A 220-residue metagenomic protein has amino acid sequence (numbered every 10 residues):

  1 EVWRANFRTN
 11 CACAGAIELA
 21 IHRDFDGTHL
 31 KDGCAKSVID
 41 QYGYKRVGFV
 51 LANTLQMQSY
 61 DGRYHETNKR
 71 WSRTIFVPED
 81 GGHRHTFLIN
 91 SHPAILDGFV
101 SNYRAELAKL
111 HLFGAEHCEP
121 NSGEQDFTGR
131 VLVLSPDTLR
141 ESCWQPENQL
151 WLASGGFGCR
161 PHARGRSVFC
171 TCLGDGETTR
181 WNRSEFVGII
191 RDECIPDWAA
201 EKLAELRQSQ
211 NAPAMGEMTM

Functional and structural regions predicted by a protein language model:
E1-T219: Gram-negative host-targeted secretion-system effectors, predominantly Type III and Type IV, recognized via long
